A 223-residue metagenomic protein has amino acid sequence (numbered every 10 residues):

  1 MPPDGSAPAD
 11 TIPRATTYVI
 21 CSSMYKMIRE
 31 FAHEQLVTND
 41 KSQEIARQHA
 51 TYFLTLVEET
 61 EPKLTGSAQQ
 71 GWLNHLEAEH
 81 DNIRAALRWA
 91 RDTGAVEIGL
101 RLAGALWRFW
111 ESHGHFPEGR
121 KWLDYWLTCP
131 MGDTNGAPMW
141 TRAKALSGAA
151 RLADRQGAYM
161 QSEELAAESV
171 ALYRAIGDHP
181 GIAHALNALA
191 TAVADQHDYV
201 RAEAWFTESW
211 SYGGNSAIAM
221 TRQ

Functional and structural regions predicted by a protein language model:
M1-T38, Q43, R47, D92 (+1 more regions): C-terminal boundary/linker of central alpha/beta nucleotide-binding cores
F31, Q35, Q69-T134, T141-G148: Short, well-ordered secondary-structure microsegments that present a prominent hydrophobic/aromatic side chain
T38-K41, K63-N74, W107-R120, R151-E164 (+1 more regions): Short coil/turn connectors between adjacent alpha-helices in alpha-solenoid helical repeat scaffolds
A46-G66, L87, A103-L106, W126-L127: Short acidic-capped amphipathic helix/loop micro-motif used as an active-site/signal-coupling element
R47, E77, T93, E97 (+3 more regions): Residue signature of alpha-solenoid helical repeat architecture, marking inter-repeat boundaries and helix-start
I83-A86, G119, L123-W126, S162 (+4 more regions): Tetratricopeptide repeat
L87-R88, L127-G132, A167-D178, T207-I218: Amphipathic alpha-helical segments of tetratricopeptide repeats
L100-H113, T141-Y159, S169-A171, G181-D198 (+2 more regions): Tandem amphipathic alpha-helical repeat scaffolds
